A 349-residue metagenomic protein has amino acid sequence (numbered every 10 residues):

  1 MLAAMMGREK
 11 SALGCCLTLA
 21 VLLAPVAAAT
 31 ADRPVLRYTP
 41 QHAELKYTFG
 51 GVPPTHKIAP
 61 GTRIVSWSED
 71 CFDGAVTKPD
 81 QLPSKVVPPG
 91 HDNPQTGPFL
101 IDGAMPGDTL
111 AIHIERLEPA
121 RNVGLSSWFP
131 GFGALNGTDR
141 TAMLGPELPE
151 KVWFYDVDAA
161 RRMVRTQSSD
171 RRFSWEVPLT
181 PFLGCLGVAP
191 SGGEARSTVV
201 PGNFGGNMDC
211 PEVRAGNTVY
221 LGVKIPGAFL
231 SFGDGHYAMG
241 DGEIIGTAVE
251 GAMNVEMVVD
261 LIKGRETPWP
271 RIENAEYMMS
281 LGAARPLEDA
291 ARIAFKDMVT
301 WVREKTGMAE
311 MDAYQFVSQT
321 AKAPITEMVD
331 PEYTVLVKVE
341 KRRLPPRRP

Functional and structural regions predicted by a protein language model:
M1-A12: N-terminal secretory signal peptides that target proteins for export/translocation
G14-P25: Bacterial N-terminal signal peptides
R33-V87: N-terminal, Lys/Arg-enriched amphipathic/low-complexity engagement segments that precede the first folded domain
T39-F49, P89-Q95, R196-F204: Short, structured beta-strand/loop micro-motifs enriched in basic residues and often containing a Trp
C71-P83, L117-S127, G227-Y237, T326-V329: Short, Lys/Arg- and Gly-enriched loop/turn segments at beta-strand edges
L117-R214: Intrinsically disordered, low-complexity linker/loop segments enriched in Gly/Pro and charged/polar residues
L179-E288: Conserved mixed alpha/beta catalytic, RNA-binding, or beta-rich assembly cores of soluble enzyme, regulatory
